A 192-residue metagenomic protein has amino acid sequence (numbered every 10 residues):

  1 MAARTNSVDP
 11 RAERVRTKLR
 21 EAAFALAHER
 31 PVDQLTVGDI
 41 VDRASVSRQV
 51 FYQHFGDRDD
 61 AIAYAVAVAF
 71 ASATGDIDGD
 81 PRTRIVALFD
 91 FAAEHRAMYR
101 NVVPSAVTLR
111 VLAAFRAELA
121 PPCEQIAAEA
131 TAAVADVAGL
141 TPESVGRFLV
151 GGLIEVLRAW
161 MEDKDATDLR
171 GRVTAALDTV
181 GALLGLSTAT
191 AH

Functional and structural regions predicted by a protein language model:
M1-R14, T131-A135, G185-H192: N-terminal intrinsically disordered/low-complexity leader segments
A2, A128, A159-H192: C-terminal peripheral helix-coil segments that are non-catalytic and often amphipathic
T5-P10, I40-I62, F91-E94, M98-Y99 (+2 more regions): Basic/polar phosphate-binding segments, predominantly the helix-turn-helix DNA-binding elements of transcriptional
E13-F24, H28, D33-S45, Y52-R82 (+3 more regions): An amphipathic alpha-helix adjacent to DNA-recognition modules
F24-H28, T74, A93, E124 (+2 more regions): Short amphipathic alpha-helical interface segments enriched in basic and hydrophobic/aromatic residues, used as
A65-S72, H95, Y99, P122-A130 (+2 more regions): A short secondary-structure junction motif
D76, Y99-V102, A106, I126-A133 (+2 more regions): Secondary-structure edge/capping motif, primarily at the C-terminal ends of alpha-helices and the immediately following
R82-F91, T108-A135, L140-E155, G171 (+2 more regions): Amphipathic alpha-helical packing segments from all-alpha helical-bundle domains
